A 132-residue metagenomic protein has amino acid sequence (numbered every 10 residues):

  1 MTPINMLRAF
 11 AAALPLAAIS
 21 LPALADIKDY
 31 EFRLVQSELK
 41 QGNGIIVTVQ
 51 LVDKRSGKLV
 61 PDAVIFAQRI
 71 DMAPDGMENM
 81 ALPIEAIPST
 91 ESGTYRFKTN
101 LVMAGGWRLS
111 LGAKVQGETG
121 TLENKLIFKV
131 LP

Functional and structural regions predicted by a protein language model:
M1-A11: Bacterial N-terminal signal peptides that target proteins for export
A13-L16: Short, linear, compositionally biased motifs with a strong N-terminal bias
S20-P22: N-terminal signal peptide c-region/cleavage motif recognized by signal peptidases
A25-A104, R108-P132: Contiguous segments within soluble domain cores/interaction surfaces
